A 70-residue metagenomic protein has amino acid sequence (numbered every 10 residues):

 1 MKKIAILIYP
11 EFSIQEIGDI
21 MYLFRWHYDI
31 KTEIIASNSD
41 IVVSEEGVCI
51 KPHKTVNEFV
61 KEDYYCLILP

Functional and structural regions predicted by a protein language model:
M1-P70: Extended, subdomain-level signal for the structured scaffold at the beginning of enzyme domains
